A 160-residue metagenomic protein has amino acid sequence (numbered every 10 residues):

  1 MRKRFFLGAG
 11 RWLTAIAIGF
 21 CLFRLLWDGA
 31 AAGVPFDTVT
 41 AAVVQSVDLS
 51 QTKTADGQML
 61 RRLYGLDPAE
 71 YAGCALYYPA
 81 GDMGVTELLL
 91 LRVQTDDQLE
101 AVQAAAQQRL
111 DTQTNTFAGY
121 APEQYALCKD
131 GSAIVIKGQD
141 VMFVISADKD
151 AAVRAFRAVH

Functional and structural regions predicted by a protein language model:
R2-E87, V93-H160: Soluble, non-membrane globular domain cores that form compact, hydrophobic packing and curved binding surfaces
